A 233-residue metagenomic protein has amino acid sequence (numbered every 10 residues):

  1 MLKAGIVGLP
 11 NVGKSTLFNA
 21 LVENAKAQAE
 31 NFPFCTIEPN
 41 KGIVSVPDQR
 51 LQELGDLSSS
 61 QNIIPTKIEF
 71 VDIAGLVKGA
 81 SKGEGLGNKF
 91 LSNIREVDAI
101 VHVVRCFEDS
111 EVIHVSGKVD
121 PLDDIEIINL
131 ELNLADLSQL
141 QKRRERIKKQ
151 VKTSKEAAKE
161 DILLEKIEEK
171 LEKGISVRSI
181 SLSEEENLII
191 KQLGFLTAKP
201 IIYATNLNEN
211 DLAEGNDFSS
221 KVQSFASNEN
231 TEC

Functional and structural regions predicted by a protein language model:
M1-I113: Conserved G1/Walker A P-loop phosphate-binding module
L2-V7, V12, F18, R146-C233: C-terminal-of-GTPase-core extension/linker across diverse P-loop GTPases
I68-F70, I94-V97, I125-I128, A226-T231: Glycine-rich loops and low-complexity Gly/Arg-rich segments that provide flexible linkers or classic glycine-based
K78, I128, N210: Conserved short-loop catalytic and cofactor-binding motifs
A80-E84, L134, L212-N216: Ordered, soluble secondary-structure elements with a strong preference for glycine-centered loop motifs and nearby
E84, K118-L122, N216-S220: Short, conserved loop/turn and helix-capping segments at secondary-structure boundaries that abut family-defining
G87-Q192: Long, charged N-terminal accessory/stalk domains
